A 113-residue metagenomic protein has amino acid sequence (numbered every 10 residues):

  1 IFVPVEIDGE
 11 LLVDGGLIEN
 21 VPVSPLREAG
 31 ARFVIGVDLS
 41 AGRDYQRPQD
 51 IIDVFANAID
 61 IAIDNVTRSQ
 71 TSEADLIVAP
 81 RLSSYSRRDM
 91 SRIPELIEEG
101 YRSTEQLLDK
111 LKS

Functional and structural regions predicted by a protein language model:
I1-S113: Patatin-like phospholipase
